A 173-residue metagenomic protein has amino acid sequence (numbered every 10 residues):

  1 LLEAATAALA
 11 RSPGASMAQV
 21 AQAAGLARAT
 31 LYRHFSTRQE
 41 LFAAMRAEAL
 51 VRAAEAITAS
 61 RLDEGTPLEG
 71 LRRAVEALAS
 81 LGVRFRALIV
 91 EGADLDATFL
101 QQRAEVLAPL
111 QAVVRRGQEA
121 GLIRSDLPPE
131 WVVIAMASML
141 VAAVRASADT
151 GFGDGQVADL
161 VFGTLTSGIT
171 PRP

Functional and structural regions predicted by a protein language model:
L1-A23: Short, amphipathic alpha-helix enriched in basic
A8-G14, Y32-F42: HTH DNA-binding helix-turn interface
Q19, Q39-E40, E69: Residue-level preference for short helical/loop micro-motifs built around acidic side chains
Q22, S36-T37, A47: Residue-level detection of the helix-turn-helix DNA-binding "recognition helix"
A29: Key DNA-contact positions within bacterial/archaeal DNA-binding proteins
A44, V51, E55-V83, D94-T98: Hydrophobic alpha-helical connector segments
I89-G92, A97-L100, A104, E119-T164 (+1 more regions): Hydrophobic/aromatic-rich alpha-helical bundle segments in the mid-to-C-terminal region
